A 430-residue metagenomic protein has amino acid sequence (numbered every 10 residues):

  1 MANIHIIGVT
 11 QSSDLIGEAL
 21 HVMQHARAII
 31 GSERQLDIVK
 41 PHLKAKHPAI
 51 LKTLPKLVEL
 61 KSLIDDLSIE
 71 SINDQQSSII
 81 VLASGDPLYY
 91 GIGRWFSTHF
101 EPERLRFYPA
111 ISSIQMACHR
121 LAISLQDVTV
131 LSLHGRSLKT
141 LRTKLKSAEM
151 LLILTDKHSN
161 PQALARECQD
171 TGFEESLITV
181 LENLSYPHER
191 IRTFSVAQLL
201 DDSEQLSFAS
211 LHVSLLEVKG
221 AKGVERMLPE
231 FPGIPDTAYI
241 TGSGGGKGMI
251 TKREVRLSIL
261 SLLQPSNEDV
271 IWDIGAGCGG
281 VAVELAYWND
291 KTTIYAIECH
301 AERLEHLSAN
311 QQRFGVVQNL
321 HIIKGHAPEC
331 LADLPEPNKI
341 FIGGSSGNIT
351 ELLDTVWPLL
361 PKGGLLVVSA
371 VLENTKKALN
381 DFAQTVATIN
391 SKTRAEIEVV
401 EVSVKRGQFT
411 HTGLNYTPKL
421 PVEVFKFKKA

Functional and structural regions predicted by a protein language model:
M1-R106, Q115, K291-I294, E298-H300 (+1 more regions): Class I S-adenosyl-L-methionine
A2-H5, I16-E18, E59, M150-G248: A contiguous loop/helix-start segment that scaffolds small-molecule binding in enzyme catalytic cores
T10, G85-A148, P328, R394-N415: Class I SAM-dependent methyltransferase SAM-binding "motif I" and its flanking Rossmann-like core
S214-G220, K339, F409-A430: Core SAM-dependent methyltransferase catalytic element
E268-G277: Conserved class I S-adenosyl-L-methionine
C278-D290: Conserved SAM-binding loop of SAM-dependent methyltransferases across substrates and taxa, primarily the Class I
L307-S308: Conserved SAM-binding loop
V356-P421: C-terminal substrate-binding/active-site "lid" region of AdoMet-derived donor-dependent transferases
